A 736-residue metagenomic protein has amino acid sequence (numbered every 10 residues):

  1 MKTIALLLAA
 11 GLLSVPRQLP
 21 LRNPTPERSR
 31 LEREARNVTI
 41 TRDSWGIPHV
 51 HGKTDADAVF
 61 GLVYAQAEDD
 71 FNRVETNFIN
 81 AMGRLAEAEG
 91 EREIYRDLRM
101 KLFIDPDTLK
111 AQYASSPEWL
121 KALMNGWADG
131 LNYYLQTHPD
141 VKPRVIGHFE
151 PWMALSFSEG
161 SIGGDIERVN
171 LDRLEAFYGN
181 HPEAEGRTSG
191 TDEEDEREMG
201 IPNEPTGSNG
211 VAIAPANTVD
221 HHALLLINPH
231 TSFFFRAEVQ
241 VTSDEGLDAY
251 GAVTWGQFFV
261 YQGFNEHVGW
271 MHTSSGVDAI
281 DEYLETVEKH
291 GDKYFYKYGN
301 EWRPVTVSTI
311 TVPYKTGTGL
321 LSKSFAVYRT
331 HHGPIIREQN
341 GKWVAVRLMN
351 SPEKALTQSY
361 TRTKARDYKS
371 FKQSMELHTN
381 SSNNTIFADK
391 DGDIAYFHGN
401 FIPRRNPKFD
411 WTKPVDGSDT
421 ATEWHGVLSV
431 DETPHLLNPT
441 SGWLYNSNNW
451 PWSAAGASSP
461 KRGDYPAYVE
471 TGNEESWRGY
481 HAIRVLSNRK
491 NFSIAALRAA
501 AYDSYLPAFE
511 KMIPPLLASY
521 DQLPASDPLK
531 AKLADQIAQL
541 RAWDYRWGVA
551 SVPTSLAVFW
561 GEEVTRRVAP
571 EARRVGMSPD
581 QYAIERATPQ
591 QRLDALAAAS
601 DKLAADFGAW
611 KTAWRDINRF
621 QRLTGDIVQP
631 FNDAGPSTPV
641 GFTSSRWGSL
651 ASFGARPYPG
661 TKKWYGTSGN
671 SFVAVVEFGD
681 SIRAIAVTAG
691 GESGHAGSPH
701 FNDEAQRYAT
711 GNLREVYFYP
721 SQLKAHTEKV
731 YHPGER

Functional and structural regions predicted by a protein language model:
A5-P16: Hydrophobic h-region of N-terminal signal peptides that target proteins for export in Gram-negative bacteria
L19-R236, D244-G246, G251-F259, F264 (+2 more regions): Substrate-recognition/specificity elements adjacent to catalytic centers across diverse enzyme folds
L102, Y113, P117-A128, N228 (+4 more regions): Solvent-exposed, acidic/flexible segments
L120-L226, T231-S232, H378, K390-I394 (+2 more regions): Acidic, low-complexity N-terminal propeptides/linkers enriched in Ser/Thr/Asp/Gly that mediate export, maturation
G246-Q257, G263-H267, H272-V415: Glycine- and hydrophobic-rich flexible loops that cap the catalytic core of alpha/beta enzyme folds
G251, I336, N380-R489: Hydrophobic alpha-helical segments
T357-N383, K390-D391, G463-P515: Proteins synthesized as precursors that undergo proteolytic processing into mature forms
